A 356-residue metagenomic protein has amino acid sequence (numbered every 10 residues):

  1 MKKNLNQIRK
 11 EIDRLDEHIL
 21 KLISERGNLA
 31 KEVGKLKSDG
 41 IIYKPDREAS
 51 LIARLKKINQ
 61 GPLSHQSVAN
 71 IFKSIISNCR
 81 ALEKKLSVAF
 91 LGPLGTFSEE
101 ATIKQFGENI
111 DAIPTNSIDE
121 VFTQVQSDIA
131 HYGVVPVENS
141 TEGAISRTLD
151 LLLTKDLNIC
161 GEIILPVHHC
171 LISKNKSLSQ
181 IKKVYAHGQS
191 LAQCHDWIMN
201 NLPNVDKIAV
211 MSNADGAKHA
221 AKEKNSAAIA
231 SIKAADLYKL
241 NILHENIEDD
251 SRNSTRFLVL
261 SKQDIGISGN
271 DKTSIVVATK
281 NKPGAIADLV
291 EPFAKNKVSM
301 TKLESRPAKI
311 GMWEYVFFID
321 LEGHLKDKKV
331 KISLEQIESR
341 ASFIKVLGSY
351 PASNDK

Functional and structural regions predicted by a protein language model:
M1-K356: Domain-level signature for soluble enzymes in the chorismate/prephenate branch of the shikimate pathway
